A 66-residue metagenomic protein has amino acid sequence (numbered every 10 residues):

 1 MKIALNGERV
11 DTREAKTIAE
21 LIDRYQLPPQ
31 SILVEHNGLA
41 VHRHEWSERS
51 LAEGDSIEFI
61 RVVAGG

Functional and structural regions predicted by a protein language model:
G7-K16: Short, contiguous acidic and Ser/Thr-rich linear segments
T17-Q26: Short amphipathic, charge-patterned alpha-helical segments
V41-W46: Short alpha-helix capping/helix-loop boundary micro-motifs
G54-I57: Loop/turn positions that initiate beta-strands
